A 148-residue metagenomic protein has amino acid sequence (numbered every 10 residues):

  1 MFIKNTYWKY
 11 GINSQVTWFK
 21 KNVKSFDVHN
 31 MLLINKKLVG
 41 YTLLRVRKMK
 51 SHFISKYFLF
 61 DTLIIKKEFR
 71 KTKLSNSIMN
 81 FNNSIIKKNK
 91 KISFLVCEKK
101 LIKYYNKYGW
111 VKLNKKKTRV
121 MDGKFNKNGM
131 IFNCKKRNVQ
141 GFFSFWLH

Functional and structural regions predicted by a protein language model:
F2-I64: A conserved beta-strand-loop-helix scaffold within acyl/acetyltransferase catalytic domains
I34-K36, E68-F69, N133-N138: Short loop segments at secondary-structure junctions
R45, I78-N82, K112-K116: Short acidic (Asp/Glu) patches
R47-M49, E68, K100: Short coil/turn motifs at secondary-structure junctions
I65, K71-S84: Conserved acetyl-CoA-binding loop-helix of GNAT-fold acetyltransferases
K67, I86, G109: Active-site catalytic pocket residues across diverse enzymes, especially alpha/beta-hydrolases
M79, S84-E98: Conserved GNAT acetyl-CoA-binding A-motif
V96-H148: Terminal substrate-recognition subdomain of acyl/acetyltransferases
